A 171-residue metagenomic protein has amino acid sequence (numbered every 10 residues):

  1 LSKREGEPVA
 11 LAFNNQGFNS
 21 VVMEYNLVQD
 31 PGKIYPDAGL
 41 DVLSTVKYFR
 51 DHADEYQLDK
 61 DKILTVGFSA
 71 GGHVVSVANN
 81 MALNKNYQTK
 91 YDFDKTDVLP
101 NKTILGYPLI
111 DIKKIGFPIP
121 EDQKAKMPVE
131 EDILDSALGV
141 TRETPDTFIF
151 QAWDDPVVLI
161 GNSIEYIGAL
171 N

Functional and structural regions predicted by a protein language model:
S2-A10, M23-K60: Catalytic nucleophile-loop/oxyanion-hole region of alpha/beta-hydrolase and closely related hydrolase-like folds
N14-E24, L64: A fold-wide structural signal in alpha/beta-hydrolase
S44-D122, M127-S136: Primarily recognizes the serine-hydrolase "nucleophile elbow" in alpha/beta-hydrolase and SGNH/GDSL folds
S136-T144: Conserved serine/cysteine hydrolase catalytic core
E143, F148-Q151, D155: Short beta-strand/loop motif that positions the catalytic acidic residue of the alpha/beta-hydrolase fold
P156-E165: Conserved alpha/beta-hydrolase "acid-adjacent" motif
N171: Catalytic histidine neighborhood in serine/cysteine hydrolases with alpha/beta-hydrolase-type architecture
